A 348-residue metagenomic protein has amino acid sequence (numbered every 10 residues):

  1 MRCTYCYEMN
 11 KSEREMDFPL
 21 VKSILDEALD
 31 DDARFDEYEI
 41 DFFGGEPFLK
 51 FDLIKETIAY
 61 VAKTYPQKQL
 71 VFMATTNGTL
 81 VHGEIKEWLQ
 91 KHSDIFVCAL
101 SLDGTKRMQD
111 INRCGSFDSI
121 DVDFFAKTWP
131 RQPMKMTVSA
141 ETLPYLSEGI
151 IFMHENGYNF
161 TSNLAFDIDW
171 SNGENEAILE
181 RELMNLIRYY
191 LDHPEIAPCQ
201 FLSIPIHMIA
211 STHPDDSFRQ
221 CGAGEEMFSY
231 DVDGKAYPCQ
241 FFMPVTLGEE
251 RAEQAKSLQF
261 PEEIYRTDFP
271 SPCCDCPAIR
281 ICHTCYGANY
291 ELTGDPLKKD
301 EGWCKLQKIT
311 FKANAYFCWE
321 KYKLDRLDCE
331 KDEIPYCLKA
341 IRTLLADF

Functional and structural regions predicted by a protein language model:
M1-P19: Canonical Radical SAM [4Fe-4S] cluster-binding loop centered on the CxxxCxxC motif and its immediate flanking residues
M1-T4, F35-D41, F48, G234 (+1 more regions): N-terminal pre-triad scaffold of radical SAM enzymes
L25-D41, K50-D169: Radical SAM/AdoMet-radical enzyme domain recognition
L146-F152, G157-P214: Long, K/E/R/D-enriched contiguous segments that form extended
R181-S211, A236-T284: C-terminal accessory region of radical SAM enzymes
C221-E225: Short, small/polar residue-rich loop motifs at catalytic or cofactor-binding pockets
D231: Short, acidic, Ser/Thr-enriched surface-loop or helix-capping motifs
S271-F348: Radical SAM enzyme core and accessory elements
